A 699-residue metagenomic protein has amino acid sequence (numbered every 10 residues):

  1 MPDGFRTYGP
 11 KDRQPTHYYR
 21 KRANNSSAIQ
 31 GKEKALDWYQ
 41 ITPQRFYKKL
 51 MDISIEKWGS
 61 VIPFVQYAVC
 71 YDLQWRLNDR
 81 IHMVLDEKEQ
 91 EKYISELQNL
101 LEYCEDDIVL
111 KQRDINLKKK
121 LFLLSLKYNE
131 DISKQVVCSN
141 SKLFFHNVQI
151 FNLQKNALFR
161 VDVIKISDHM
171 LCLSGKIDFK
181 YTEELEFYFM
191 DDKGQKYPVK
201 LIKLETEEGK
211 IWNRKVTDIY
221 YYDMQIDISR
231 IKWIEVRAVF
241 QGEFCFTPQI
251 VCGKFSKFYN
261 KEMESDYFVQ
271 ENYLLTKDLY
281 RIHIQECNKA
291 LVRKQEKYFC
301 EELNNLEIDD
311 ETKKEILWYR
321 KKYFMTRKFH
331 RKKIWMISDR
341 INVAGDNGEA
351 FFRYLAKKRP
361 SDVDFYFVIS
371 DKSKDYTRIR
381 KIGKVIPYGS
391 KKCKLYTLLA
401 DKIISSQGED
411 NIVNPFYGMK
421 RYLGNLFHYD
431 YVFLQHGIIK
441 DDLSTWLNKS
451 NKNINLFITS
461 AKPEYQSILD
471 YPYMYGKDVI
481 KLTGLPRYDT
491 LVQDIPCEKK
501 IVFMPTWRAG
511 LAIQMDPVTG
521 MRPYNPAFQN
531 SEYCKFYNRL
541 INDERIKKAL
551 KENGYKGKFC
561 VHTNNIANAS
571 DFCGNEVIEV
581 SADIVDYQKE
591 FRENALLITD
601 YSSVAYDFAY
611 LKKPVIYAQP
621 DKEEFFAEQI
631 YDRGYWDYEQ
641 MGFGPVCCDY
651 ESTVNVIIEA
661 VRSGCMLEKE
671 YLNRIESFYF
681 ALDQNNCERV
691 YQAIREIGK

Functional and structural regions predicted by a protein language model:
T7-R45, D79-E89: Nucleotide-sugar-dependent glycosyltransferase catalytic core
R45-I341, K357, D362, S370 (+1 more regions): Non-catalytic N-terminal targeting/anchoring module and adjacent flexible stem/linker that precedes the structured
S60, A344-A356, P486-D571, P645-C647 (+1 more regions): Conserved catalytic-core segment of nucleotide-activated headgroup transferases in glycan assembly
L173, E207-K210, V239, F324-M325 (+1 more regions): Active-site and donor-binding regions of nucleotide-sugar-utilizing enzymes
T312-K322, H428-Y429, Q435, D441-N530 (+3 more regions): A nucleotide-sugar donor-handling region in carbohydrate enzymes
I386-Y396, K558, T563-Y606, L611: Donor nucleotide-activated moiety binding/catalytic core segment of transferases that use nucleotide-activated donors
D410, P415, D430-F433, I584-Q629: A donor-sugar binding/catalytic signature common to diverse glycosyltransferases and related nucleotide-sugar
G476-K477, S570-E576, S603-F678: Catalytic binding pocket for nucleotide-activated donors in carbohydrate/polymer assembly enzymes
